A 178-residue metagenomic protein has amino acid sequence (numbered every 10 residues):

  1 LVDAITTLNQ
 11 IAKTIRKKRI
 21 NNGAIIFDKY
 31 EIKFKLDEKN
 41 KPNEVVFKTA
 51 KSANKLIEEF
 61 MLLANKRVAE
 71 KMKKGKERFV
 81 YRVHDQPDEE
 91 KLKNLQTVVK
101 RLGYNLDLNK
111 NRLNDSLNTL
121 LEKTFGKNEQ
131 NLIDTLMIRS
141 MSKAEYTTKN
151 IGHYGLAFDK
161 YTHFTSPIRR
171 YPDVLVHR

Functional and structural regions predicted by a protein language model:
L1-R178: Electropositive polyanion-binding surfaces
